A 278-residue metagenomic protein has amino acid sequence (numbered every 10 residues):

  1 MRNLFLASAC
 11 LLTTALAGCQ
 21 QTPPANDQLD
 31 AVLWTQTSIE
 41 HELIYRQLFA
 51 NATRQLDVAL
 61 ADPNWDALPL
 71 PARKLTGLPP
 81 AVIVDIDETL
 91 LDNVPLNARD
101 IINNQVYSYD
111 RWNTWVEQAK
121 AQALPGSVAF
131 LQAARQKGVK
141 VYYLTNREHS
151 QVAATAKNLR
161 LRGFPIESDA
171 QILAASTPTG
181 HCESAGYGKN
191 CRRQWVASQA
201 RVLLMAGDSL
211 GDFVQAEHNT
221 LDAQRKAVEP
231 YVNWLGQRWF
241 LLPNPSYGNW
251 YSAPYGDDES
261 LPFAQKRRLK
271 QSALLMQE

Functional and structural regions predicted by a protein language model:
M1-L6: Bacterial N-terminal signal peptides that target proteins for export
A7-A15: Bacterial N-terminal signal peptides
C19-V84, Y255-E278: Non-catalytic pre-domain segments flanking phosphatase-related domains
W34-L43, N113-K120, Y142-E148, T179-E183: Second-shell loop/turn segments in exported
A81-N93: Asp-based phosphoryl-transfer active-site loop
E88, S127-L159, Q171-A174, D208-L210: Substrate-recognition element of Asp-dependent hydrolases with the DxDx(T/V) motif
A98-Q118: A solvent-exposed, charged loop/short amphipathic helix patch at secondary-structure junctions
V152-E278: C-terminal cap/substrate-recognition subdomain and adjoining C-terminal extension of metal-dependent phosphatase-like
